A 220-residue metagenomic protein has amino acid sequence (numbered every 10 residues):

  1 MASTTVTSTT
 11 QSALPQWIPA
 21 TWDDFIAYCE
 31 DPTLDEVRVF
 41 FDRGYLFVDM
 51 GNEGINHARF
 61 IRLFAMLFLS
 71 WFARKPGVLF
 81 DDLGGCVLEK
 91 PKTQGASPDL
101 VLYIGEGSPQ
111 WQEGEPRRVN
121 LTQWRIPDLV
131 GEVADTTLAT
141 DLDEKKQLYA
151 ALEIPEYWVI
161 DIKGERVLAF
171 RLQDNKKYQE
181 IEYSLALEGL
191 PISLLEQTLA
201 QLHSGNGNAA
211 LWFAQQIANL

Functional and structural regions predicted by a protein language model:
M1-E156, D161-L220: Gly/Pro/Ser/Thr-rich low-complexity, intrinsically disordered segments predominantly at protein N-termini
